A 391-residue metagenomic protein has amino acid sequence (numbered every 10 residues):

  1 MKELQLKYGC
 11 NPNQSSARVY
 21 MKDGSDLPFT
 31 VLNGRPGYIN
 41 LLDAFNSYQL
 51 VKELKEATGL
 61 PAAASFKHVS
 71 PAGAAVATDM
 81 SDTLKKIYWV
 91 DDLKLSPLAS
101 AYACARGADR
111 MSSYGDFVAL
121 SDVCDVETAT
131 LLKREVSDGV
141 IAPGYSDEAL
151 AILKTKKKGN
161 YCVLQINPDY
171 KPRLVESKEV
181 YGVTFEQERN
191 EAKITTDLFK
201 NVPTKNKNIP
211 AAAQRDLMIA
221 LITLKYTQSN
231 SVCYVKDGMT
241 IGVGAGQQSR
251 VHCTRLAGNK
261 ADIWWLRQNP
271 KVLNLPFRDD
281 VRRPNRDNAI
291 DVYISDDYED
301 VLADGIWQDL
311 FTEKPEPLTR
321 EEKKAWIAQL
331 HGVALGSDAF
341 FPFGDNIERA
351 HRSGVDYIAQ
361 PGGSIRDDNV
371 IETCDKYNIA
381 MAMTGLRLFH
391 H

Functional and structural regions predicted by a protein language model:
M1-L198, A213-S231: Active-site loops and adjacent core secondary-structure elements that bind or stabilize anionic groups
E53, Y226, I263-R267, R352 (+1 more regions): Conserved helix-loop functional segments at active or binding sites
A57-S65, V163-I166, S229-K236, L266-F277 (+1 more regions): Flexible, glycine/charged-enriched surface loops at secondary-structure junctions
S70, C124, K236-M239, Q247 (+2 more regions): Active-site-proximal loop/turn and secondary-structure-junction residues that shape catalytic pockets, frequently
A72-M111, I241-F340: Glycine- and Gly-Pro-enriched alpha-helical subdomains that act as flexible, kink-prone "lid/hinge" or packing modules
D116, L120-S121, R134-L164, D169-K171 (+4 more regions): C-terminal binding/interaction regions
V123, V202-A212, F341: Bateman/CBS regulatory modules and CBS-like beta-alpha motifs in cytosolic regions of diverse proteins
L174-I209, R267-D279, R283-I290: Substrate-contacting helices/loops that form the catalytic groove of nucleic-acid and nucleotide-polymer processing
